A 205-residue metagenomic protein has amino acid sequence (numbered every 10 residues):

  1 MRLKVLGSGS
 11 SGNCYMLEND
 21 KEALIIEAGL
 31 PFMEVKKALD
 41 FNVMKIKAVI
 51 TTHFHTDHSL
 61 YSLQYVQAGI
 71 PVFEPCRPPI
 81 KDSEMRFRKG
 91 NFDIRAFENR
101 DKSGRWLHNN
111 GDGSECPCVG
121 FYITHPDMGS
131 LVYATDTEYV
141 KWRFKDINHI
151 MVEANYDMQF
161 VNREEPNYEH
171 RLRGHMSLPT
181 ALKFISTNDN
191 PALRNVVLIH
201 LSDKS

Functional and structural regions predicted by a protein language model:
M1-F41, P117-D136, H149: Conserved beta-strand hairpin/beta-sheet module of binuclear metal-dependent hydrolase folds, prominently
L6, S11-C14, F54-L60, F92-F97: Structured catalytic core of nucleotide-sugar glycosyltransferases
G7-S8, A28-L30, F54, R77 (+4 more regions): Active-site metal-binding loops of divalent metal-dependent hydrolases
E22, A68-V72, N190-N195: A short helix->loop->beta-strand "cap" motif at the edges of active sites that frequently abuts
P31-C76: Active-site metal-binding motif and surrounding structural segment of the metallo-beta-lactamase
A48, G69-R95: Non-globular, low-confidence helical/coil segments that flank catalytic cores
M85-E153: Catalytic core of the metallo-beta-lactamase
F144-S205: Cap/insert and terminal regions of metallo-dependent hydrolase folds
